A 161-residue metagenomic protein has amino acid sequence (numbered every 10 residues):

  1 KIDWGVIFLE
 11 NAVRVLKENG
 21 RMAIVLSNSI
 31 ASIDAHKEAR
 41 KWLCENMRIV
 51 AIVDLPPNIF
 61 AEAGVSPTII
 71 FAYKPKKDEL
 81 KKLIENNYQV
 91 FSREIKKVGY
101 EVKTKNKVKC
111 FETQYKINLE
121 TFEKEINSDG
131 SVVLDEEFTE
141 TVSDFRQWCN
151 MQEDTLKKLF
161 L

Functional and structural regions predicted by a protein language model:
K1-L161: A conserved structural/catalytic subdomain of Rossmann-like adenosyl-cofactor enzymes
